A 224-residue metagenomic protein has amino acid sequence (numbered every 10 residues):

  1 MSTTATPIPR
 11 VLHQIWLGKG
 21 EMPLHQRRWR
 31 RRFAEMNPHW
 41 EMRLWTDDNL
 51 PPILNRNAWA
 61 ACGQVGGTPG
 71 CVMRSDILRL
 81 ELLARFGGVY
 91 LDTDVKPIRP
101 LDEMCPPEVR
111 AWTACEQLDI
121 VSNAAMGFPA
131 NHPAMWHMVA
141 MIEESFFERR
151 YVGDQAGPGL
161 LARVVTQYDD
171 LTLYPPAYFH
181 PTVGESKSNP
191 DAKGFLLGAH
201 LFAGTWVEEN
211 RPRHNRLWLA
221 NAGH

Functional and structural regions predicted by a protein language model:
M1-S75, L91-H224: Glycosyltransferase-associated regions of secretory-pathway enzymes, highlighting luminal stem/catalytic domains
D76-G88: Small-residue hinge/turn detector
